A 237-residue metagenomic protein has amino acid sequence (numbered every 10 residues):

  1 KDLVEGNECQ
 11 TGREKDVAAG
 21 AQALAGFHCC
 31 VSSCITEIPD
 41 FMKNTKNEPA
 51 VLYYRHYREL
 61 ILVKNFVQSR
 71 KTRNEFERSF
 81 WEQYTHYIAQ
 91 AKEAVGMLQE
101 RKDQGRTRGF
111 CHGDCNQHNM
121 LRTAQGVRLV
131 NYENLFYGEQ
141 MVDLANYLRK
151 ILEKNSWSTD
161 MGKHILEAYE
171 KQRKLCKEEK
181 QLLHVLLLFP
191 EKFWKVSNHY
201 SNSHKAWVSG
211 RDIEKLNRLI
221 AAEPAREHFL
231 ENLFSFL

Functional and structural regions predicted by a protein language model:
K1-M42: ATP-binding pocket architecture of kinase catalytic cores
E5-E8, N134, L152-N155: Conserved protein-kinase N-lobe ATP-binding Lys motif
N7-G12, I38-F110, H164, N232-L233: ATP-dependent phospho-/nucleotidyl transfer catalytic cores
K92-V142: Active-site acidic catalytic loop and adjacent metal/ATP-binding pocket of ATP-dependent phosphoryl transfer enzymes
M141-K174, L187-A206: Active-site activation/catalytic loop segments of kinase-like enzymes and analogous catalytic loops in related
L175-E179: Helix N-cap / loop-to-helix initiation motif
W194-L237: ATP/Mg2+ or Mg2+-diphosphate-binding catalytic cores that bind nucleotide phosphates or diphosphates via glycine-rich
